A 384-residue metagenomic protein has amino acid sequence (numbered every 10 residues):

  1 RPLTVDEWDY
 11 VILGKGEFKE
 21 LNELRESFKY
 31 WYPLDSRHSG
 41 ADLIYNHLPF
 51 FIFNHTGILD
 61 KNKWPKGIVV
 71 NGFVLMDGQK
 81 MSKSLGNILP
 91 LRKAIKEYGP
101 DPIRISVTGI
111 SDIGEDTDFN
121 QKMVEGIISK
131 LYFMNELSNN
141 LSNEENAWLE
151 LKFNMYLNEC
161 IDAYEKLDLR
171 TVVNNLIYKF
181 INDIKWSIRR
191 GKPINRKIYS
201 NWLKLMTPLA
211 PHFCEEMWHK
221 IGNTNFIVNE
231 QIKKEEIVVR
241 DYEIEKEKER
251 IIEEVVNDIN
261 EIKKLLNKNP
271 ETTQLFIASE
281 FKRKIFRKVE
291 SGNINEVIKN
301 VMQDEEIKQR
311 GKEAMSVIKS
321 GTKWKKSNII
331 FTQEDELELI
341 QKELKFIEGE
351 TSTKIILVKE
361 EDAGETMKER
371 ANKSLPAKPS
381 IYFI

Functional and structural regions predicted by a protein language model:
R1-N139, E150-R189, K197-T207: Structured secondary-structure scaffolds
W8, I103, E136, N140-W148 (+4 more regions): Extended hydrophobic/Leu-rich segments
N22-R25, F53-K61, R92-K93, C214-E216 (+3 more regions): Intrinsically disordered, low-complexity boundary segments flanking structured domains
F28, I127, L131, N140-F153 (+5 more regions): Generic hydrophobic, helix-prone segments enriched in Leu/Val/Ile
I58, E97, L209, K220-I221 (+1 more regions): Alpha-helical structural context
R104, D116-T117, R170-V173, I188 (+4 more regions): Extended hydrophobic-aromatic, low-complexity segments
Q121, E125, N225-I384: C-terminal low-complexity, glycine/proline- and small-hydrophobic-enriched intrinsically disordered tails that act as
N146-I161, N174-N257: Acidic, turn-prone loop/beta-hairpin segments
